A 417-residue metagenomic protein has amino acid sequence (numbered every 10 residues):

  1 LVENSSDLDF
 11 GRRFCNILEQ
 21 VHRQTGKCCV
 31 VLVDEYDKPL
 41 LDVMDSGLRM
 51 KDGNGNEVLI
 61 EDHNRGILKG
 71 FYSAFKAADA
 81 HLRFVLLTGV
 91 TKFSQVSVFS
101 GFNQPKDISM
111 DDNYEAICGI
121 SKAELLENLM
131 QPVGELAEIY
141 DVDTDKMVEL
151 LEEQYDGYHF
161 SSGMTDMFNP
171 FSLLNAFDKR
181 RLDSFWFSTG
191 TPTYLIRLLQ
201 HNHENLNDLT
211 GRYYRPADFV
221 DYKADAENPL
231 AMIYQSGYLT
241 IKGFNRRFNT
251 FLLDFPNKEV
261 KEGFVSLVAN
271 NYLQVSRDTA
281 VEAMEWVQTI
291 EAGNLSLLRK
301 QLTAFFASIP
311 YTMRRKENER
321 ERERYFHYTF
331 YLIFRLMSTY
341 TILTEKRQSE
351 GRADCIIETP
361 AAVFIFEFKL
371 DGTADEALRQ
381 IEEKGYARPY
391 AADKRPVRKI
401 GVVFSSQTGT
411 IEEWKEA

Functional and structural regions predicted by a protein language model:
L1-R322, M337-S338: Phosphate-binding site recognition
Q20-T25, L336-P360: Active-site metal-binding core of divalent-cation-utilizing nuclease and nuclease-like domains
V30, A362-F364, R398: Structural motif
P39-L41, S94-S100, A374-A377, Q407-E413: Switch/connector loops and helix/strand junctions flanking conserved nucleotide-binding motifs in nucleotide-processing
G53-G66, L370-A387: Mg2+/Mn2+-dependent nuclease catalytic core
G70-A78, A231-L239, Y328-L336, Q380-I400: Metal-dependent nuclease catalytic cores in nucleic-acid-processing enzymes, especially RNase H-like/related
F330, A353-L370, K384: Conserved catalytic cores of phosphodiester-cleaving nucleases, focusing on short active-site segments
P389, D393-A417: Domain-level recognition of nuclease-like catalytic cores that cleave nucleotide substrates
